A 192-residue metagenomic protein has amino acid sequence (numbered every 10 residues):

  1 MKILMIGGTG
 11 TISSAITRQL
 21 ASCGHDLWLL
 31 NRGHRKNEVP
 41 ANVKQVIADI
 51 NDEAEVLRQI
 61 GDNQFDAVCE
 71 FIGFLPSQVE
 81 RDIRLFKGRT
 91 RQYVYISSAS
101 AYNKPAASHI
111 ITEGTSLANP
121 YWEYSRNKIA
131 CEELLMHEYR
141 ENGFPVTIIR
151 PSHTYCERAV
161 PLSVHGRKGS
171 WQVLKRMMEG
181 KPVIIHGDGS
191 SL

Functional and structural regions predicted by a protein language model:
I3-H25: N-terminal Rossmann NAD(P)H-binding glycine-rich loop of SDR-like oxidoreductase domains
L30-R35, D49-I50: N-terminal Rossmann-fold cofactor-binding loop
A41-D52, I72-F74: Rossmann-fold cofactor-recognition segment
E53-N63: Short amphipathic alpha-helix with an adjacent loop that forms part of the alpha/beta core around
N63-I110, R126-H137: NAD(P)-cofactor binding segment of oxidoreductase domains
H109-E133, H153, S163-W171: Short-chain dehydrogenase/reductase
E133-S163: Conserved beta-loop-beta element that borders a ligand/cofactor-binding pocket
Q172-L192: A conserved pocket-lining segment of Rossmann-fold NAD(P)-dependent short-chain dehydrogenase/reductase
